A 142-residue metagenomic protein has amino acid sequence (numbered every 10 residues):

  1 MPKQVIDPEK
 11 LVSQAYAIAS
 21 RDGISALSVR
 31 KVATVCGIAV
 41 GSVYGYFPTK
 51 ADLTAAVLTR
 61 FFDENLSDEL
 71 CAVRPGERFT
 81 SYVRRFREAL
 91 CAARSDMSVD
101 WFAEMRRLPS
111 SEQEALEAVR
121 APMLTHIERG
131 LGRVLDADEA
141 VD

Functional and structural regions predicted by a protein language model:
M1-I6, G76: N-terminal intrinsically disordered/low-complexity leader segments
K3-V5, L11-Y16, R21-D22, R30-V32 (+3 more regions): Recognition helices and adjacent regulatory flanks at domain boundaries
K10, Q14-D52, A56: Helix-turn-helix
V12, T80, R84, E88 (+2 more regions): An amphipathic alpha-helix signature
A56, E69-D96: Hydrophobic alpha-helical connector segments
T59-L66: Short, basic, alpha-helical segments at the C-terminal edge of helix-turn-helix-like DNA-binding modules
L66, A93-D96, D100-A103, S110-A140: Amphipathic alpha-helical packing segments from all-alpha helical-bundle domains
